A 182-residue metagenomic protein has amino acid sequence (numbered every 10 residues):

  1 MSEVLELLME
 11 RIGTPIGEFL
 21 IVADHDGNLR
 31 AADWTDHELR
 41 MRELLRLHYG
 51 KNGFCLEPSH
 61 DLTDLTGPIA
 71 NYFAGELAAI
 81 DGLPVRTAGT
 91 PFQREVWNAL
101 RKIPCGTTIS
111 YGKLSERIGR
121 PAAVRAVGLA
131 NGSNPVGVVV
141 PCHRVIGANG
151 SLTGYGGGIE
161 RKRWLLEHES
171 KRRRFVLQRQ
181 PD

Functional and structural regions predicted by a protein language model:
M1-P121, H168-D182: Basic nucleic-acid-binding alpha-helical/helix-turn surface characteristic of O6-alkylguanine DNA
E43, G128, R163: Active-site phosphate/pyrophosphate- and oxyanion-stabilizing loops and adjacent acidic/basic residues in soluble
I80-V85, V127, L152-Y155: Short clusters of hydrophobic/aromatic residues that line enzyme substrate/ligand-binding pockets
R125-N134: Regulatory, non-catalytic segments
P135-V139: Major-groove DNA-recognition helix of helix-turn-helix-type DNA-binding domains
C142: Short cysteine clusters
A148-D182: …primarily DNA-binding HTH/wHTH and HhH modules…
